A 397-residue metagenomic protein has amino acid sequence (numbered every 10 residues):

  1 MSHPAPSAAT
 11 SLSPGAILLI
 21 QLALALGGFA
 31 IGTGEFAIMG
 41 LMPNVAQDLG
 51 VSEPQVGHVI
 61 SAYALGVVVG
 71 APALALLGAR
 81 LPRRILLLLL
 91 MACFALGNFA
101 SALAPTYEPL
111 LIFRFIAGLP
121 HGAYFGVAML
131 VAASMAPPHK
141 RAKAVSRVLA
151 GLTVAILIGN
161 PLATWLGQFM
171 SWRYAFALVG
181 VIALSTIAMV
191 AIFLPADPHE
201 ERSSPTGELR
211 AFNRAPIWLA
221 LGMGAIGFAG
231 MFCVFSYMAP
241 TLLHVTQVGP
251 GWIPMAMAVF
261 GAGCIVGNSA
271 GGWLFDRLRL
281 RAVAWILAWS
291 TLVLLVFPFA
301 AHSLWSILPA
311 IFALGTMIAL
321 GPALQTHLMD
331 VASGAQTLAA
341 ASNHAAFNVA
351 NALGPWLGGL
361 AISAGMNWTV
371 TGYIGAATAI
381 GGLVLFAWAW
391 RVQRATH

Functional and structural regions predicted by a protein language model:
G50, P82, L103-P109, Q247 (+1 more regions): Helix-breaking motifs and short loop linkers at transmembrane-helix boundaries and internal kinks in secondary membrane
V69-E108: Conserved MFS/SLC helix-loop-helix module at the cytosolic interface between two early adjacent transmembrane helices
A71-P82, G267-R279, I362-S363: Helix-to-loop junctions at the C-terminal end of transmembrane segments in multipass secondary transporters
C93, G97-A100, E108-A117, W305-A313: Paired small-residue
Y107-P109, P137-I192, T241: Helix-loop-helix hairpin linking two adjacent transmembrane segments in secondary transporters
F113-G151: Cytoplasmic helix-loop-helix junction between adjacent transmembrane helices in 12-TM secondary transporters
R281-L324: C-terminal transmembrane helical hairpin of 12-TM major facilitator-type secondary transporters
V331-N367, I374-G375: A late C-terminal transmembrane helix in Major Facilitator Superfamily
